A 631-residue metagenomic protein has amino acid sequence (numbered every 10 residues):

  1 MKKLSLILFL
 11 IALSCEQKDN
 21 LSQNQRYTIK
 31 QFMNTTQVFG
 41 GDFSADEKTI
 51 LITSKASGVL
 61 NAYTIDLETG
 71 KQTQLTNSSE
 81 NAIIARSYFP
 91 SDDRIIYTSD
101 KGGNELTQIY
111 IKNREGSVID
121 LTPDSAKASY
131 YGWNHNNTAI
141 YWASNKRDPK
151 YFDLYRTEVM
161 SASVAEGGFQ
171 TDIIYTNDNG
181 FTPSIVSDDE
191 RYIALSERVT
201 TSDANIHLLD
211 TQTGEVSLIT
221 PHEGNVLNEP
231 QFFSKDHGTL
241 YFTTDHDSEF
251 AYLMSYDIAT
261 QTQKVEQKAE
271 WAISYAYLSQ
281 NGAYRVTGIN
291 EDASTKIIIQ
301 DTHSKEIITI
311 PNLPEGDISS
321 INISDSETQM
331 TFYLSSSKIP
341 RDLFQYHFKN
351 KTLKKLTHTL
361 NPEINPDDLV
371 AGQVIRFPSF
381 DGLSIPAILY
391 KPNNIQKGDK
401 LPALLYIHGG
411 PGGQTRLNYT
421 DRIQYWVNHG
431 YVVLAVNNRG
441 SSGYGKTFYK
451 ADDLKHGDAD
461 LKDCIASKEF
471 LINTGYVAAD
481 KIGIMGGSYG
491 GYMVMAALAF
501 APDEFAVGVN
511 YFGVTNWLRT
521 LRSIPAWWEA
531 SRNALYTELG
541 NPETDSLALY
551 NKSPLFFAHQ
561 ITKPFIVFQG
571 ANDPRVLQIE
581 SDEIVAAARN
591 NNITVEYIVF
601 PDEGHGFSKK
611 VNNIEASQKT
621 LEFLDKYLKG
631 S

Functional and structural regions predicted by a protein language model:
M1-I7: Sec-dependent signal peptide recognition, specifically the positively charged N-region followed immediately by
L13-S14: C-terminal motif of bacterial Sec signal peptides marking the signal peptidase cleavage site
N20-R26, T53-Q74, R94, D100-D120 (+8 more regions): Beta-propeller blade-edge and WD-like acidic-aromatic loop motif
N24, M33, Y277-G282, T287 (+10 more regions): Extracellular/periplasmic ectodomains of large secreted or surface enzymes and adhesion receptors
T35-T53, E80-T98, I109, S125-K146 (+10 more regions): Conserved beta-propeller blade repeats
K349-T352, H358-D480, G487-S488, T515 (+1 more regions): Cap/lid segment of the alpha/beta-hydrolase catalytic domain
N438-S631: Active-site-proximal cap/loop segments of hydrolase catalytic domains
